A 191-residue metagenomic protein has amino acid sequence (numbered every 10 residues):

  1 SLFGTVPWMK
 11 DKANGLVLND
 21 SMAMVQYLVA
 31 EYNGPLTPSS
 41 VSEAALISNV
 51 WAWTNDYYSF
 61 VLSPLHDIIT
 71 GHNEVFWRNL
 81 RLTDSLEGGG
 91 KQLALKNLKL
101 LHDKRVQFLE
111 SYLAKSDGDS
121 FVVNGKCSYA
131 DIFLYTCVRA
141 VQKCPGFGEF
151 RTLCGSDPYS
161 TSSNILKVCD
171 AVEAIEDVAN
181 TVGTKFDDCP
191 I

Functional and structural regions predicted by a protein language model:
S1-K96: GST-like domain detector, emphasizing the conserved glutathione-binding G-site in the N-terminal thioredoxin-like
P35-S39, S120-N124, F150-R151, A179-T184: Short, hydrophobic secondary-structure boundary micro-motifs
S48, F133, D187-I191: Amphipathic alpha-helical surface "interface" segments used for docking/oligomerization or membrane association within
T54-D170: GST-like fold's C-terminal all-alpha helical module
A171-I191: C-terminal helix/juxtamembrane-tail motif
